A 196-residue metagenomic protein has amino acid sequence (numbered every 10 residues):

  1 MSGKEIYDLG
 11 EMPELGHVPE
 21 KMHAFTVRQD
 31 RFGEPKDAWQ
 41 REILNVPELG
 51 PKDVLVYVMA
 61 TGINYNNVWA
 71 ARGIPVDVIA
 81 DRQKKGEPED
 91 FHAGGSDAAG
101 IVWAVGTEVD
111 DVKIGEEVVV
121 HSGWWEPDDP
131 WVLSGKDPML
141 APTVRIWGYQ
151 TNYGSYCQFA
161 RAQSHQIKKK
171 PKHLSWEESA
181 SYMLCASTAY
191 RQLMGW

Functional and structural regions predicted by a protein language model:
M1-H23: Eukaryotic N-terminal low-complexity, Ser/Thr- and Lys/Arg-rich leader segments that predominantly function as
L9, A38-R41, G86, G154: Residues that act as N-cap/strand-start positions at coil-to-secondary-structure junctions
T26-R28, R72, V102: Residue-level signal for short segments within beta-strands and strand-turn junctions of well-structured beta-sheet
R28-F32, T61-I63: Short polar catalytic/cofactor-binding loops
E34-N45, S96: Short glycine/threonine/proline-enriched tight-turn/helix- or strand-capping micro-motif at secondary-structure
N45-G62, P75-S134, Q166, P171: Glycine-rich beta-strand-centered segment in the early N-terminal region that forms part of a ligand/cofactor-binding
N66-R72: Cytochrome P450 core scaffold surrounding the K-helix E-X-X-R motif and the conserved "meander" helix-loop region
K84-E87, S96, G123-W196: NAD(P)H dinucleotide-binding glycine-rich loop of Rossmann-like/cofactor-binding domains, especially the beta1-alpha1
